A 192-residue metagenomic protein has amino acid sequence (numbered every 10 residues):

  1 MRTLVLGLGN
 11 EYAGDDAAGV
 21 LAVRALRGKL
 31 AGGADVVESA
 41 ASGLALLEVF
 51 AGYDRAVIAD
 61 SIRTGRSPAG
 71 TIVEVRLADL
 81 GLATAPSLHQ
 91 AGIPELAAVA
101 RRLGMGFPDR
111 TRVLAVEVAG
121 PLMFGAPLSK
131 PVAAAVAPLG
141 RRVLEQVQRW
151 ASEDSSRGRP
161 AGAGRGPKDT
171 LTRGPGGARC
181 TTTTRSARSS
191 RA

Functional and structural regions predicted by a protein language model:
M1-V118, A126-P138, R142-S155, G162 (+2 more regions): N-terminal catalytic or cofactor-binding beta/alpha core of small enzyme domains
